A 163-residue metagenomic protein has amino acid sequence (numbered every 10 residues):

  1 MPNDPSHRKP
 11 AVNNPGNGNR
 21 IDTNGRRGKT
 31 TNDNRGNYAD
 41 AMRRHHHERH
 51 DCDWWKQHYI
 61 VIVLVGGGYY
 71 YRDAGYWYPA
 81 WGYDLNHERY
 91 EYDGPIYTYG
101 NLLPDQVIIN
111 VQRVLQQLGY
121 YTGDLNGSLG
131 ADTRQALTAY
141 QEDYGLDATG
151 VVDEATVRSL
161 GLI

Functional and structural regions predicted by a protein language model:
M1-N17: Intrinsically disordered, low-complexity, repeat-rich polar/charged segments
G16-A131, E142, T149, E154-A155: Low-complexity segments
L137: Divalent metal-coordination and catalytic microenvironments
L162-I163: Short, solvent-exposed mixed-charge patches
